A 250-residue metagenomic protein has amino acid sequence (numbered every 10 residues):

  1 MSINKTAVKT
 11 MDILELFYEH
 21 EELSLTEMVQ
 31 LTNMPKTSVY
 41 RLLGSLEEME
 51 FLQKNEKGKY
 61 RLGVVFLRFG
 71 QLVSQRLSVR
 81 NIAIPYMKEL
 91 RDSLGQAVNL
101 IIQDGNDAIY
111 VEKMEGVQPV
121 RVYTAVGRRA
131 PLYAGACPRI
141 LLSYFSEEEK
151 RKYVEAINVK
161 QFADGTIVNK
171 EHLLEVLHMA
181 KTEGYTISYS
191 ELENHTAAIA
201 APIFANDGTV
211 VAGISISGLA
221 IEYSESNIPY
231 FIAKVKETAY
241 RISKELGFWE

Functional and structural regions predicted by a protein language model:
M1-R76, R80-N81, K88: N-terminal helix-turn-helix
Y18, P138, L142, S146 (+2 more regions): Short amphipathic alpha-helical signal-transduction/dimerization elements
S74-P119, I140, Y144-E147: All-alpha effector-binding/dimerization core of bacterial HTH-type transcriptional repressors
V122-L192: Short, solvent-exposed recognition segments
E171-H172, H195, A212-E250: Juxtadomain coupling helices with adjacent low-complexity linkers
I203-N206: Sensor-regulatory modules in signal-transduction proteins
